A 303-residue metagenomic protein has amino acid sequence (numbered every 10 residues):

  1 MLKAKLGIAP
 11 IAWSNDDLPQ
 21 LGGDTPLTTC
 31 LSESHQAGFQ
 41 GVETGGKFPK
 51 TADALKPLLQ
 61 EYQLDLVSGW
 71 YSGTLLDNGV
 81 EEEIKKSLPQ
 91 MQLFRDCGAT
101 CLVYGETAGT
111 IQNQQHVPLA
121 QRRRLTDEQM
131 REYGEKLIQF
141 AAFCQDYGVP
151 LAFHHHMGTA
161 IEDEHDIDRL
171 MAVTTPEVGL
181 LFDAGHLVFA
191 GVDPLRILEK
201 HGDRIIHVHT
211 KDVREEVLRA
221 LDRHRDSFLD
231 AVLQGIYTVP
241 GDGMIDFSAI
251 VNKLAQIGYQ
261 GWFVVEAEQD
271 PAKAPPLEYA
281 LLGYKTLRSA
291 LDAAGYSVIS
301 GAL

Functional and structural regions predicted by a protein language model:
M1-C101, D127-E128, G134, Y147-V149 (+4 more regions): N-terminal pre-domain/capping segments
K5-A9, V67, C101-T107, D203-R214 (+2 more regions): Non-cysteine beta-strand/loop elements that form the S-adenosyl-L-methionine
I11-W13, G45-K47, Y71-L75, T107-G109 (+5 more regions): Active-site beta-loop-alpha junctions enriched in small/polar residues
L21-T25, A108-L119, V217-D230: Short, flexible, mixed-charge acidic loops at enzyme active sites
V42, G134-M244, A294-I299: Acidic/histidine-rich catalytic cores of soluble enzymes
E81-G179: Active-site acidic/histidine proton-transfer and metal-coordination neighborhood in alpha/beta enzyme cores
D242-Q256: A short, acidic, amphipathic alpha-helical segment used as a generic capping/interface helix at domain edges
